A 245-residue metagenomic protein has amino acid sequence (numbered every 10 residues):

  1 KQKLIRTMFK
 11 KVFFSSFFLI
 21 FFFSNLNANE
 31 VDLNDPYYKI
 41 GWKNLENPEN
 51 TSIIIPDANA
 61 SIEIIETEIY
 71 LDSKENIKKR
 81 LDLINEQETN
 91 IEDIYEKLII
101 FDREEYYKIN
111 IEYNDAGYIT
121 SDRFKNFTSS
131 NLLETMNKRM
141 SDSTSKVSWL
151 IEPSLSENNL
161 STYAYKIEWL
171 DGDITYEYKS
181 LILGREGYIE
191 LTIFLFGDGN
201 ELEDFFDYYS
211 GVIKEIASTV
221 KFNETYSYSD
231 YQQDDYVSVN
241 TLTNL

Functional and structural regions predicted by a protein language model:
L4-F14: Bacterial N-terminal signal peptides that target proteins for export
V12-F22: Sec-dependent N-terminal signal peptides
L26-E30: Boundary at the C-terminal end of the N-terminal hydrophobic targeting segment
V31-N47: N-terminal low-complexity, Pro/Thr/Ser-rich intrinsically disordered segments that act as propeptides or flexible
D32, E105-N110, K146-N240: Short, well-structured beta-strand
W42-N44, E49-L132, Q232-L245: Secretory pathway targeting signatures of secreted, lumenal, and periplasmic proteins
T128, L132, M136, Y209-I216: Stable alpha-helical elements in mature extracytoplasmic
N131-P153: Acidic, glycine-rich loop-and-strand cores that form catalytic or ligand-binding grooves in diverse globular domains
